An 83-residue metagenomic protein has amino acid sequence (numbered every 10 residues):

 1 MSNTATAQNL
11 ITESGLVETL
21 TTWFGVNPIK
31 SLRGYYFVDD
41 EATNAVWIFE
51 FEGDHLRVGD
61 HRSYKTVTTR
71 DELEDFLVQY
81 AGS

Functional and structural regions predicted by a protein language model:
M1-Y36: Negatively charged, low-complexity tracts enriched in Asp/Glu with abundant Ser/Thr
S2-T4, D39-A42, V78: Short, intrinsically disordered, low-complexity terminal segments
A7-N9, N44-W47, S83: Short stretches within intrinsically disordered, low-complexity N-terminal or propeptide regions
N27-V67: Acidic, low-complexity, intrinsically disordered interaction modules
D60-S83: Ampiphathic alpha-helical segments that act as solvent-exposed interaction surfaces
